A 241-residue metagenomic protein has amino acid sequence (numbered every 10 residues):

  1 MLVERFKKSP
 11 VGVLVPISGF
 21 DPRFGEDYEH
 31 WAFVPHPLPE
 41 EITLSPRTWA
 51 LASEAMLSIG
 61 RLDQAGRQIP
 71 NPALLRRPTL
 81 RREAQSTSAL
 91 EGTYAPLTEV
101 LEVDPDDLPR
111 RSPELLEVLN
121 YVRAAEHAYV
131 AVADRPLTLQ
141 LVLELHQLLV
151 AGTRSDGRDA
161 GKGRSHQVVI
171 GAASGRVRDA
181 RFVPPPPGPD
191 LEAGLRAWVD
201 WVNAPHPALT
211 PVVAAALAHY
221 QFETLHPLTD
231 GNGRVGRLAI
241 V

Functional and structural regions predicted by a protein language model:
M1-V241: FIC/Doc superfamily catalytic core
